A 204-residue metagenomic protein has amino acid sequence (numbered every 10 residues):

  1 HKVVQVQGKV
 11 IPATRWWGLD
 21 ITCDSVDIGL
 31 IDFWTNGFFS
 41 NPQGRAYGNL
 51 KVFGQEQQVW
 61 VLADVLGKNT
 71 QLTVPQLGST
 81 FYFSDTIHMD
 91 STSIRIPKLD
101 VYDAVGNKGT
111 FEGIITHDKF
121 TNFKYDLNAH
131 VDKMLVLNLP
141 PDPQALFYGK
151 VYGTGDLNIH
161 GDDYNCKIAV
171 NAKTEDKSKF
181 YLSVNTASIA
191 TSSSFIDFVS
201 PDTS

Functional and structural regions predicted by a protein language model:
H1, P97-A104: Short beta-strand segments that buttress and anchor functional surface loops
H1-R95, E112-S204: Membrane-proximal interfacial segments on either side of biological membranes
